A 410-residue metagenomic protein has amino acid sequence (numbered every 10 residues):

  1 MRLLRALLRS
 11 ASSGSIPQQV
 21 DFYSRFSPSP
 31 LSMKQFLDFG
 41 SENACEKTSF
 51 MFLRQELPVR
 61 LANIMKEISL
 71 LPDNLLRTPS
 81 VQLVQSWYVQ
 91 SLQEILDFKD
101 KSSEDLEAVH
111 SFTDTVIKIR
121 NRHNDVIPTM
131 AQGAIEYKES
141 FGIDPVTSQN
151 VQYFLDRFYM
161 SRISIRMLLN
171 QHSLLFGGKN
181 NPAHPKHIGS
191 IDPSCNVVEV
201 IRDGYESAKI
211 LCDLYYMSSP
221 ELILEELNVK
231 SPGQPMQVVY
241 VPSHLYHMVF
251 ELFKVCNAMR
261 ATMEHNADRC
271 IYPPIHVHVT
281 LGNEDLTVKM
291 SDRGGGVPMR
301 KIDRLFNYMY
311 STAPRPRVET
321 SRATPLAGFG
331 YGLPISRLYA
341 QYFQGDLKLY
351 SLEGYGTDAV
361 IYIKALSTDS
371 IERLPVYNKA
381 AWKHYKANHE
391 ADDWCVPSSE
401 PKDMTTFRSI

Functional and structural regions predicted by a protein language model:
R2-T48, R60, S69-L75, K99-S103 (+2 more regions): Flexible, glycine-/charge-rich segments associated with ATP-binding catalytic modules
I16-E226, Q234-Y246: Signal-transmission coiled-coils
H184-D192, G233, Y272-V279, Y342 (+1 more regions): Structured cytosolic regulatory/catalytic domains appended to multi-pass membrane proteins
S218, V241, V255-R293, E319-S321 (+3 more regions): ATP-lid-like helix-loop hinge signature
I223-L227, T262-H265: Cytosolic nucleotide-binding catalytic cores of signal-transduction proteins
H244-V255: Conserved N-box helix within the HATPase_c
S291-P298, Y310: Glycine-rich acidic phosphate-binding loop
